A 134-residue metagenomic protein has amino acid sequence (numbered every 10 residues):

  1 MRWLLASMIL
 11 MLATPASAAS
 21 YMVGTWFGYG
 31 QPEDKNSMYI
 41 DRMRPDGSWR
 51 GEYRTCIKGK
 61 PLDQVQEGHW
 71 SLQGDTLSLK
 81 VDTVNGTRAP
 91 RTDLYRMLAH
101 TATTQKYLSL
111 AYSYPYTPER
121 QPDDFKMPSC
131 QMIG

Functional and structural regions predicted by a protein language model:
M1-L4: Positively charged n-region of N-terminal signal peptides that target proteins for export
A13-P15: N-terminal signal peptide c-region/cleavage motif recognized by signal peptidases
A19-S37, G68-W70: Tryptophan-anchored aromatic micro-motifs
S20-F27, D46-R50, G74-K80, A102-K106: Short, hydrophobic/aromatic-rich segments at coil-to-beta transitions
E33-D34, M38-I40, S78-G134: Beta-sheet ligand-binding and adhesion/scaffold domains
N36-T76: N-terminal glycine/threonine-rich, aromatic-flanked beta-hairpin/loop signature
